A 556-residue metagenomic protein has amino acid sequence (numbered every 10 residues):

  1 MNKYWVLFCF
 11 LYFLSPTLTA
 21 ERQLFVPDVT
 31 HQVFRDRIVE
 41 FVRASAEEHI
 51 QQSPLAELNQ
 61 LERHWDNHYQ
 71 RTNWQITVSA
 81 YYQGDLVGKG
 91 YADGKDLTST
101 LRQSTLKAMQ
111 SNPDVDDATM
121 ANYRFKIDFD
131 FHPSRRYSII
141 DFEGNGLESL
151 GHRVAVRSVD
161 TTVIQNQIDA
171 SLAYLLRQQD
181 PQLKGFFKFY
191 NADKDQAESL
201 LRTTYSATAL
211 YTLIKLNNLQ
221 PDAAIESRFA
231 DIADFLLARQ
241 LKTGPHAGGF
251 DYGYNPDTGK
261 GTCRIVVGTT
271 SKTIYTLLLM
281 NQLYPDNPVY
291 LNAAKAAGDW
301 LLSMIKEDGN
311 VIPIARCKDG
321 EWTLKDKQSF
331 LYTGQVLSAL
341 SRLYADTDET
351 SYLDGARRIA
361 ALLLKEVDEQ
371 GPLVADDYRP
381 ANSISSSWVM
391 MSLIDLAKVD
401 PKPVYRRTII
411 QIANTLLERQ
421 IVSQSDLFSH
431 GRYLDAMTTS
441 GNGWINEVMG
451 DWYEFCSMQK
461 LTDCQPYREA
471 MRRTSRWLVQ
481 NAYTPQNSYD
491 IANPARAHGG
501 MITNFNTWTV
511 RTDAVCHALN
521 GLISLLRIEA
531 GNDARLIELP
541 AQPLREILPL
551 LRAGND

Functional and structural regions predicted by a protein language model:
L7, L11, L201, K242-H246 (+1 more regions): CBM-like carbohydrate-recognition segments
L14-S15: N-terminal signal peptide c-region/cleavage motif recognized by signal peptidases
R22-V154: Basic nucleic-acid-binding interfaces
R153-Y205, A223-Y254, L291-I312, R472-H498 (+2 more regions): Low-complexity, Ser/Thr/Pro/Gly-enriched N-terminal "stalk/linker" regions
A155-D169, K215-A233, N281-G298, R342-R357 (+4 more regions): Structural helix-adjacent loops and short alpha-helical linkers that scaffold large soluble proteins
L200-N218, I265-Q282, K327-Y344, P380-K398 (+2 more regions): Well-ordered alpha-helical segments within folded domains of soluble proteins
K295-D368, L373: Solenoidal tandem-repeat scaffolds enriched in leucines and small polar residues
A356, L363-G441: Eukaryotic tandem repeat interaction scaffolds
